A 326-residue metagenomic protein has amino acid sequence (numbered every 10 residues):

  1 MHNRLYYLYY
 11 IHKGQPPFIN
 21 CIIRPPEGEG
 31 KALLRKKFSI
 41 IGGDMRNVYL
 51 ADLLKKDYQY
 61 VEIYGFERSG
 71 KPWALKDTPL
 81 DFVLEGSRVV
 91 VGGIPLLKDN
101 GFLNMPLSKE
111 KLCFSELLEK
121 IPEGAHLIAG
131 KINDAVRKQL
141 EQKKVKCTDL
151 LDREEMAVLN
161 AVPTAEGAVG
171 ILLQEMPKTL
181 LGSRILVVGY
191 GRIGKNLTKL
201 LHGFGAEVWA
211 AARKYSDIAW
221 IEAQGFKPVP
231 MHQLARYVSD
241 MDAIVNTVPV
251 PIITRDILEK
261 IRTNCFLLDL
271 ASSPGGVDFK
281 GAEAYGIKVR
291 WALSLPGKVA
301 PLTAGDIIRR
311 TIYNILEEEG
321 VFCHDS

Functional and structural regions predicted by a protein language model:
L34-R35, G124, L181-S183, N264: Phosphate-coordination loops involved in phosphoryl transfer and adenosine-cofactor binding
S39-V48, L181-L201: Glycine-rich adenosine-cofactor-binding loop
Y58-P72, F204-Q224: NAD(P)-binding Rossmann-fold cofactor-contacting core
G92-L181: Glycine/serine-rich phosphate-binding loop and adjoining beta1-alpha1 elements at the start of nucleotide-handling
G92-P95, D99, L112-I121, Q224-P296: Rossmann-like adenosine-cofactor binding region
K131-K146, A271-P296, T303-I307, T311-I312: Rossmann-fold NAD(P)-binding glycine/threonine-rich loop
L151-V162, G170, I287-F322: Active-site capping/gating segments
